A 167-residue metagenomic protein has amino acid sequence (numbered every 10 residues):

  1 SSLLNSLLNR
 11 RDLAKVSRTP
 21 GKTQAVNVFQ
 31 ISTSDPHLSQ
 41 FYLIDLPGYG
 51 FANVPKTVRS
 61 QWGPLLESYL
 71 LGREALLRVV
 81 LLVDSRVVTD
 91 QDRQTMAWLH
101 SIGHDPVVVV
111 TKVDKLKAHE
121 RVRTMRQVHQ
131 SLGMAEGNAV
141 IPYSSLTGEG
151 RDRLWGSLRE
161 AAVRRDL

Functional and structural regions predicted by a protein language model:
S1-N53, V163-R165: Conserved G1/Walker A P-loop phosphate-binding module
L7-R11, L70, L132, L158: Hydrophobic aliphatic residues
K22, G48-G50, S85-V88, V113-K117 (+1 more regions): Conserved nucleotide-binding/hydrolysis micro-motifs of P-loop NTPases
F29, T111, L154: Residue-level signal for inorganic ion chemistry
L38, Q61-N138: Conserved C-terminal guanine-recognition region of P-loop GTPase G domains, centered on the G4
L43-D45, V80-L81, I141-S144: Extended hydrophobic secondary-structure segments that form protein cores and membrane-embedded regions
T57-R59: Long, positively charged low-complexity segments
K115-L167: Canonical P-loop GTPase G-domain recognition
